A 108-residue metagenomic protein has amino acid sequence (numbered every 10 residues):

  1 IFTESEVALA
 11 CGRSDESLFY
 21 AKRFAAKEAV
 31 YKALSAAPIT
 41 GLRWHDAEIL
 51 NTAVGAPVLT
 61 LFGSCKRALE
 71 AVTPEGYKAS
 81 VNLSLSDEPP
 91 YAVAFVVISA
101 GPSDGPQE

Functional and structural regions predicted by a protein language model:
I1-E108: Core catalytic alpha/beta fold that binds nucleotide/phospho-ligands
